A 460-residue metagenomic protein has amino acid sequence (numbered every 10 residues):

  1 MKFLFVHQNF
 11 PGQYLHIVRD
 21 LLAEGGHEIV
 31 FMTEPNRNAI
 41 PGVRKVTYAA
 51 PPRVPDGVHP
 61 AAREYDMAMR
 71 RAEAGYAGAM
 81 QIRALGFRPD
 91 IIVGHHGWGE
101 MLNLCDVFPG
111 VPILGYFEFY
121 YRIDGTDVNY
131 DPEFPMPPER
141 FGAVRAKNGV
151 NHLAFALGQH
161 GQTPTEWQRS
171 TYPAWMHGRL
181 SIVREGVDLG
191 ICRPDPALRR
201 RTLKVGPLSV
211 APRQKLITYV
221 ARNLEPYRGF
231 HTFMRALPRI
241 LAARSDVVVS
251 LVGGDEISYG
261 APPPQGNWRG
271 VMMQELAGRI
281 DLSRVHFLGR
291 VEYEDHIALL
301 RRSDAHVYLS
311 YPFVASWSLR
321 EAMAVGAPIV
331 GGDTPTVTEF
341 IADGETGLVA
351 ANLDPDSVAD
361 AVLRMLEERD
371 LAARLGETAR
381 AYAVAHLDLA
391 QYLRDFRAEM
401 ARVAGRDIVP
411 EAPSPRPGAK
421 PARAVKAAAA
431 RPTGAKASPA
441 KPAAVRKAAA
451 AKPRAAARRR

Functional and structural regions predicted by a protein language model:
M1-A39, V43-V46, R458-R460: N-terminal subdomain of nucleotide-sugar transferases
P52-A62, G110-G149, G190-T202, P212 (+1 more regions): Acceptor-binding helix/loop patch of EC 2.4 sugar-transfer enzymes, predominantly nucleotide-sugar-dependent
Q159, R301-V314, A327: Acidic donor-binding loop of glycosyltransferase active sites
Q162, K204-R228, M234-R239, V249-S250: Conserved donor-binding/catalytic core segment of Leloir-type glycosyltransferases
E256-I257, P263-V291: Nucleotide-activated donor-binding/catalytic signature segment of Leloir-type glycosyltransferases, i.e., the conserved
P328-G331, I341: Short hydrophobic beta-strand element within catalytic cores of glycosyltransferases and related nucleotide-activated
D343-G344, L348-P355, R364-R369: Conserved acidic donor-binding segment of nucleotide-sugar-dependent glycosyltransferases
S357, R364, L371-H386, Y392-A398: A short, well-ordered alpha-helix in the C-terminal region of glycosyltransferases
